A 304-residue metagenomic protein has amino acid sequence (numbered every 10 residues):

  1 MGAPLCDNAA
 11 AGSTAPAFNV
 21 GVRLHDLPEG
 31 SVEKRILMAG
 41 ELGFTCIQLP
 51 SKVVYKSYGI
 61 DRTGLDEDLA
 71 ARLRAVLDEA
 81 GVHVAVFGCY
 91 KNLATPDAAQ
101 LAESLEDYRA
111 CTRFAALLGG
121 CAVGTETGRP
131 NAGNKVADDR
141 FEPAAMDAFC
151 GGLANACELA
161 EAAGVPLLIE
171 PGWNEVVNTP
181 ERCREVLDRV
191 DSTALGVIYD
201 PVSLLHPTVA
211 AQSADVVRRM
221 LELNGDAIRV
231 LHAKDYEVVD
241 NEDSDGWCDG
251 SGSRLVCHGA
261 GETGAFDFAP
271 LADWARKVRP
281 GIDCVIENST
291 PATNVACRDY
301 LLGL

Functional and structural regions predicted by a protein language model:
P4-G12, E33-K34, R72, V76-E79 (+1 more regions): Active-site acidic/histidine proton-transfer and metal-coordination neighborhood in alpha/beta enzyme cores
A15-V22, C150-A265: Acidic/histidine-rich catalytic cores of soluble enzymes
P16-L24, I47-L49, V84-C89, V123-T125 (+4 more regions): Hydrophobic faces of well-ordered beta-strands that scaffold small-molecule active sites in alpha/beta enzyme cores
R23-L27, P50-V54, C89-N92, G128-P130 (+4 more regions): Active-site beta-loop-alpha junctions enriched in small/polar residues
P28-A39, L73, A102-T112, A210-L221 (+1 more regions): Short, acidic/polar
E33-V53, L118-G119: Catalytic domains of carbohydrate-active enzymes, especially glycoside hydrolases
F44, A115, G120, I228 (+1 more regions): A structural motif
Q48-R74, T127-G133: Glycine-rich, proline-tolerant flexible connector loops at the mouths of alpha/beta enzymes
